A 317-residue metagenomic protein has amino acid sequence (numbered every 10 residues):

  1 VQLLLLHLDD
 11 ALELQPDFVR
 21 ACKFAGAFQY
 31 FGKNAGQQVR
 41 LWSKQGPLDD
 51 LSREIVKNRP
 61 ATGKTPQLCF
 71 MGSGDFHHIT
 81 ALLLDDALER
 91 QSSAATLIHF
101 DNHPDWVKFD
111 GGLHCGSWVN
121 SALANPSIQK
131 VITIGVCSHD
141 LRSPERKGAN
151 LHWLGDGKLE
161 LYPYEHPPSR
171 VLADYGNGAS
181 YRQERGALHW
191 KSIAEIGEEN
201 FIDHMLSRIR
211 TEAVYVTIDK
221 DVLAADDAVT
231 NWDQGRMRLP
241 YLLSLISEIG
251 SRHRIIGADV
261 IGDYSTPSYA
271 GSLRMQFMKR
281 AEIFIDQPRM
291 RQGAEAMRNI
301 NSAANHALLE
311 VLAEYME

Functional and structural regions predicted by a protein language model:
Q2-E317: Conserved alpha-helical scaffold segments that buttress catalytic/binding sites
